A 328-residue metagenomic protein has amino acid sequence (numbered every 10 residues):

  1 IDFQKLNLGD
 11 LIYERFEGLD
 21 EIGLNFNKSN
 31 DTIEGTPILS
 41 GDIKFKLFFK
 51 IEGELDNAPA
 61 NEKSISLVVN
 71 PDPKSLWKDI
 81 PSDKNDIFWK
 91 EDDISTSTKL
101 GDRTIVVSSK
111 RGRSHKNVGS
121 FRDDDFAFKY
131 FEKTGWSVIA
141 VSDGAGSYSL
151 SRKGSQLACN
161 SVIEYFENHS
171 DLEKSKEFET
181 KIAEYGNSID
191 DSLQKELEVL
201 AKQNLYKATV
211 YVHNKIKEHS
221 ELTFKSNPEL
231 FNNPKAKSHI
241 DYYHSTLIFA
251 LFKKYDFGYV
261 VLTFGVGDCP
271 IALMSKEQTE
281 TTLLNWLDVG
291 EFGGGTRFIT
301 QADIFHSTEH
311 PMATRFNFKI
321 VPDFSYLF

Functional and structural regions predicted by a protein language model:
I1-F328: PP2C/PPM-type serine/threonine phosphatase catalytic domain
